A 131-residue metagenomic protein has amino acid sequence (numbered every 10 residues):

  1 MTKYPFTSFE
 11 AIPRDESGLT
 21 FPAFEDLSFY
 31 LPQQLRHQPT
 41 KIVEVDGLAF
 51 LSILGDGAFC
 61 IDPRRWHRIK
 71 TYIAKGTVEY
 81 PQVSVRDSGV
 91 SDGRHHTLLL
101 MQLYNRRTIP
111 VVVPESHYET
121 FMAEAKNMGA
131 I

Functional and structural regions predicted by a protein language model:
M1, P5-S8, K41-F50, F121-A130: Short, solvent-exposed coil/turn linker segments
M1-L27: N-terminal extension/subdomain marker
S8-P13, E44-G47, V85, V113: Surface-exposed beta-strand edges and flanking loops
R14, F24, Q34, L48 (+1 more regions): Generic structural motif
Y30-G89, M101-Q102: Short alpha-helix boundary/capping and kink motifs at helix termini
T77-I131: A short, basic-hydrophobic beta/loop patch
